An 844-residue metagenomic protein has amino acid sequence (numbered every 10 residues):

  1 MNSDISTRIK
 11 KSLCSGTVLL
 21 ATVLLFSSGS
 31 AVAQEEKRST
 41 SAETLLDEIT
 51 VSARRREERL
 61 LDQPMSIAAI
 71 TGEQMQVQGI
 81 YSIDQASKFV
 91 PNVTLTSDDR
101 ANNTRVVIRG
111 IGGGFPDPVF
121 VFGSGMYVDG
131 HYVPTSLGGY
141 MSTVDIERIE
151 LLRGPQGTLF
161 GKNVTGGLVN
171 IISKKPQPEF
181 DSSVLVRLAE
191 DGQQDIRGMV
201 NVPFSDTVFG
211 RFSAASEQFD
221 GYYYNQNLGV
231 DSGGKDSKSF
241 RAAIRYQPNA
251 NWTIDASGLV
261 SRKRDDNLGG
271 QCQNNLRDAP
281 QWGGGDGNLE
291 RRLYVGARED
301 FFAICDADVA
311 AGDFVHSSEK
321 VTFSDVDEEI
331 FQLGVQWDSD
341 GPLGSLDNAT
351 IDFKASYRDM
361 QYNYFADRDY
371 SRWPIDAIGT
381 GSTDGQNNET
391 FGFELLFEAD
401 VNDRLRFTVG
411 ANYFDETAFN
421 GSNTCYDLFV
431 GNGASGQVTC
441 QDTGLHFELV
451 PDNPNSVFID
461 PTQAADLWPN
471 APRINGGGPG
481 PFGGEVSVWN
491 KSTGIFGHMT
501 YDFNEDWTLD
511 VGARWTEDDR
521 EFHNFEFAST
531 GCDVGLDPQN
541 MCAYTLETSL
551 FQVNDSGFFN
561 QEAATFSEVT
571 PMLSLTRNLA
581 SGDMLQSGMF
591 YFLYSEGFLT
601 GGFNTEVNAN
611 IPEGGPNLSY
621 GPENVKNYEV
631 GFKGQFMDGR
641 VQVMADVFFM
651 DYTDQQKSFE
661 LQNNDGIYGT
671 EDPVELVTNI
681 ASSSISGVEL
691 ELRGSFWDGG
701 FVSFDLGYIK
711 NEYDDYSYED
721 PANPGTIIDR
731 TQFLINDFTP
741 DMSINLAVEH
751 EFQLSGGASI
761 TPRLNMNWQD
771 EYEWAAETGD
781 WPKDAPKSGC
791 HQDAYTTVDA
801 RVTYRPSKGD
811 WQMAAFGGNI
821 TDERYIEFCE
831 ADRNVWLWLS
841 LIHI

Functional and structural regions predicted by a protein language model:
M1-Q78, D84-V90, N201, F331 (+2 more regions): N-terminal Sec signal peptide and the immediately downstream disordered periplasmic leader that contains the TonB box
T7, G16, L20, I49 (+8 more regions): Conserved C-terminal beta-signal and adjacent last beta-strands/turns of outer-membrane beta-barrel proteins
T44-E179, V630: Acidic, small-polar-rich N-terminal luminal/periplasmic segments of exported/outer-membrane proteins
V121-G123, T135, V144-E147, R153 (+6 more regions): Outer-membrane beta-barrel translocator/receptor signature
Y222-D231, L268-S317, D367-T383, N423-E485 (+6 more regions): Solvent-exposed loop segments that connect transmembrane elements
R245-Q247, F397-D400, R406, G410-F414 (+1 more regions): Structural signature of Gram-negative outer-membrane beta-barrels, strongest in the C-terminal barrel of TonB-dependent
Q332-D338, L343, N348-R368, N578-E606 (+5 more regions): Membrane-embedded beta-barrel scaffold of Gram-negative outer-membrane proteins
E398-D403, F407-T408, N412, E505-L509 (+3 more regions): Gram-negative outer-membrane beta-barrel transporters
